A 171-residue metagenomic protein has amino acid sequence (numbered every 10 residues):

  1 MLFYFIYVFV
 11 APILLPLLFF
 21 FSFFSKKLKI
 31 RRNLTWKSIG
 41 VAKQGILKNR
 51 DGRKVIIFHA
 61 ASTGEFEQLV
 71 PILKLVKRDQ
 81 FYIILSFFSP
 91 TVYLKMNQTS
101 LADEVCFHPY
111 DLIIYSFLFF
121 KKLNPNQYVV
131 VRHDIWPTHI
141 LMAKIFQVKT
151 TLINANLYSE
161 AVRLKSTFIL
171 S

Functional and structural regions predicted by a protein language model:
M1-I30: Short hydrophobic helices that act as membrane-entry/anchoring signals
F19, K26-K43, K48-S171: Active-site and donor-binding regions of nucleotide-sugar-utilizing enzymes
